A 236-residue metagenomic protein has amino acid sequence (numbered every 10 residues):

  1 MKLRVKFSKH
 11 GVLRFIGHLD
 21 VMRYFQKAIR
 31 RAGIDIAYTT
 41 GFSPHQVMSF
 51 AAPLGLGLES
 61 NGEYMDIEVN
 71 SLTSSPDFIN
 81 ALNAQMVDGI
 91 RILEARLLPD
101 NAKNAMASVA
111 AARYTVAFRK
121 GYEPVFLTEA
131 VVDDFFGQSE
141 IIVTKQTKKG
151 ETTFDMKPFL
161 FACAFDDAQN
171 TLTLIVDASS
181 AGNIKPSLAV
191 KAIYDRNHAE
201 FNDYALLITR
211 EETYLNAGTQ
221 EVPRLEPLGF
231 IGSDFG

Functional and structural regions predicted by a protein language model:
K2-S8, R113-F118: Active-site-flanking beta-strand signature of metal-NTP-handling nucleotidyl enzymes and homologous cyclase-like
K6-S8, V12, I16, D20: Extended, well-folded interaction surfaces typified by the phenylalanyl-tRNA synthetase beta subunit core
Y38-V69: Short, charge-patterned binding micro-sites
N61-T115: Ordered, amphipathic secondary-structure segments that act as subunit-interaction surfaces in large macromolecular
S71-S75, G121-E123, S179: Helix N-cap motif at beta-to-alpha junctions
D77-M86, L127-F136, A189-V190: Short amphipathic alpha-helices in soluble, non-transmembrane regions that often serve as interface/regulatory elements
D133-G236: Core RNA-modification/binding signature centered on pseudouridine synthases
